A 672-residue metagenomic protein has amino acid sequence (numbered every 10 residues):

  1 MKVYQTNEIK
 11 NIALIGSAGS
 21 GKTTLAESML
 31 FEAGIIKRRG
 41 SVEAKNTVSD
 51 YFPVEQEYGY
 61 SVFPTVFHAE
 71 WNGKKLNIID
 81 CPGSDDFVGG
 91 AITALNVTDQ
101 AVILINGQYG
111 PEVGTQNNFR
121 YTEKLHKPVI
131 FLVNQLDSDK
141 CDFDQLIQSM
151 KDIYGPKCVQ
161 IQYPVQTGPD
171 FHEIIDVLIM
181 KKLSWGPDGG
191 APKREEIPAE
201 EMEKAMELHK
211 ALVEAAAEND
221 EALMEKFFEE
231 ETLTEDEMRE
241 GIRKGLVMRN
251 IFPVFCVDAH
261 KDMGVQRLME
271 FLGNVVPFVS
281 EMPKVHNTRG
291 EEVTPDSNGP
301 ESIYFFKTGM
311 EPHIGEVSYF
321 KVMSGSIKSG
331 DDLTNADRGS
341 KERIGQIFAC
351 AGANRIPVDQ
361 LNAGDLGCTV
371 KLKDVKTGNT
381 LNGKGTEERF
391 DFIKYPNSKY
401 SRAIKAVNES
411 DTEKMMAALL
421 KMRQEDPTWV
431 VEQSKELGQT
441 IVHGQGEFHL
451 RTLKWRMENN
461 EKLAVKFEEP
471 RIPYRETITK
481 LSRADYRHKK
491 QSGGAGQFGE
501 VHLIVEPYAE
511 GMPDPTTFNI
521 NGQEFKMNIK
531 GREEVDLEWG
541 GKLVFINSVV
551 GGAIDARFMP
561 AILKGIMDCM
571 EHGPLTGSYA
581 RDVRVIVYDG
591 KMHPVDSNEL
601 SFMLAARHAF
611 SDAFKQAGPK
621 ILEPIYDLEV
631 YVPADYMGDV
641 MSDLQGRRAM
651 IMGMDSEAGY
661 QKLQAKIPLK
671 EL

Functional and structural regions predicted by a protein language model:
M1-I105, Y109-P111, K204: P-loop NTPase switch module centered on the Walker A-proximal segment
M1-S20, G107-P312, G367: P-loop NTPase catalytic nucleotide-binding module
Y4-N7, K45, D236-P253, P357-D365 (+1 more regions): Short, hydrophobic/aliphatic alpha-helical segments
T6-I9, T23, K45-N46, G59-F63 (+24 more regions): Amphipathic alpha-helical transducer elements in NTP-driven molecular machines
G19, L25, G59, D80 (+21 more regions): Conserved structural-core and active-site-/substrate-pathway-adjacent residues in large, well-folded domains of enzymes
N46, N72-L76, N96-V102, A216-K226 (+2 more regions): Gly-rich Lys/Arg/Thr-decorated short loops/hinges at beta-loop-alpha junctions or inter-strand turns that position
G73-K75, T98-I103, H126-L132, M248-P253 (+3 more regions): Short, surface-exposed connector motifs at secondary-structure boundaries
I147-S149, C158-Q160, P164, G168 (+2 more regions): Accessory interaction regions appended to the cores of large information-processing enzymes
